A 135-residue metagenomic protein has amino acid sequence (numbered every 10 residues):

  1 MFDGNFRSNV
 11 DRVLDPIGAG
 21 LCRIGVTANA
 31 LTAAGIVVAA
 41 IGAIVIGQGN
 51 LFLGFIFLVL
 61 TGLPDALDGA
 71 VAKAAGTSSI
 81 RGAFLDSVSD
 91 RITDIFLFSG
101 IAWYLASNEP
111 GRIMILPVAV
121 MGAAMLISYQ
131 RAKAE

Functional and structural regions predicted by a protein language model:
M1-I56: Topogenic membrane-insertion module of multi-pass membrane proteins
F2-G18, S87-E135: A feature for the membrane-embedded catalytic helix bundles of lipid/isoprenoid biosynthetic enzymes
D11, D15-G18, R23, D68 (+1 more regions): Juxtamembrane helix-capping/reentrant segments at transmembrane boundaries
R23-V26, G49, F84, N108-R112: Juxtamembrane loop-transmembrane helix junctions in multi-pass integral membrane proteins, especially the extracellular
T27, D65, D86, A124: Conserved acidic catalytic centers in enzymes
T32-R81, G111-G122: Membrane-embedded alpha-helical segments that form the functional core of polytopic membrane enzymes, especially those
